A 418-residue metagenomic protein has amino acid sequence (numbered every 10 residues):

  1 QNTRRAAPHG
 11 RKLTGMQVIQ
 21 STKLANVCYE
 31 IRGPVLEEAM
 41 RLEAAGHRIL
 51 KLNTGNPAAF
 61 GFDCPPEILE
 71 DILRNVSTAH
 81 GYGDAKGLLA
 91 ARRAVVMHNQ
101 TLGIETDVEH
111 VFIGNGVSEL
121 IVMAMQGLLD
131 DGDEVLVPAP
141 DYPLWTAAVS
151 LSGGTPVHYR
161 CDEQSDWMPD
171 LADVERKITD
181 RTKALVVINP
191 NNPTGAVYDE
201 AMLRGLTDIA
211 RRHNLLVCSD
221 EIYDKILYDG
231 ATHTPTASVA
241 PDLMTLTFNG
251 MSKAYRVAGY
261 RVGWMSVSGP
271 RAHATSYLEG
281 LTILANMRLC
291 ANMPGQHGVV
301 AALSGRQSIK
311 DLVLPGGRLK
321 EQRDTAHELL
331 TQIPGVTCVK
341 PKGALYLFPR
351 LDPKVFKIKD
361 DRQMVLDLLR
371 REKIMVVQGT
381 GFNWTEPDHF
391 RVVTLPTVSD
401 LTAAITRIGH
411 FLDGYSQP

Functional and structural regions predicted by a protein language model:
R5, K12-L13, E105, R176 (+4 more regions): PLP-dependent enzyme catalytic core of the Aspartate aminotransferase-like
Q17-S21, A25-G116, M123, C290 (+2 more regions): N-terminal small-domain helix-loop-helix segment of the aminotransferase-like
L42-A45, S152, R212-H213, L243 (+3 more regions): Helix C-cap/helix->beta junction micro-motif
G127-V149: Conserved PLP-anchoring active-site segment centered on the Schiff-base-forming lysine
L151-V157: A short helix-loop-beta submotif of the ANL/AMP-binding
V157, D162-H233: Active-site phosphate-binding strand-loop segment of PLP-dependent enzymes
S238-K320, H327-E328, L412: Conserved core segment of the aminotransferase class I/II
V300, G316-H327, C338-D352, E386: Conserved glycine-rich beta-strand-loop-beta hairpin in the small C-terminal domain of fold type I
